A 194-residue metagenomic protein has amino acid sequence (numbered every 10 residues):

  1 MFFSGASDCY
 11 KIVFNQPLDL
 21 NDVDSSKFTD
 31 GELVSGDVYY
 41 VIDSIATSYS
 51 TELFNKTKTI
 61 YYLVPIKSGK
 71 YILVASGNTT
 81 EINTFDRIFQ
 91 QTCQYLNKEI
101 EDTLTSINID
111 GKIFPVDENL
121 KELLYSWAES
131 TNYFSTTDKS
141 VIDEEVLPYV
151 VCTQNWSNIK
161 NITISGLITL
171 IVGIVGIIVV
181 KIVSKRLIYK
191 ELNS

Functional and structural regions predicted by a protein language model:
F3-F28, L147-P148: Alpha-helical transmembrane signal-anchor/signal-peptide segments
Y10-F14, D102, I109, L187-K190: Hydrophobic transmembrane signal anchors and adjacent membrane-proximal interface regions, especially in viral
V13-L20, D30, V41-D43, N155 (+1 more regions): Conserved functional micro-motifs across diverse proteins
N15, N97, N132, K185 (+1 more regions): Short, flexible coil/linker elements and helix-boundary hinge sites characteristic of intrinsically disordered
D22-K112: Membrane-proximal low-complexity regions enriched in glycine and acidic/polar residues
I100-T153: Extended, hydrophilic extramembrane loops/domains of integral membrane proteins
S157-S194: Juxtamembrane interface at the cytosolic side of transmembrane helices
